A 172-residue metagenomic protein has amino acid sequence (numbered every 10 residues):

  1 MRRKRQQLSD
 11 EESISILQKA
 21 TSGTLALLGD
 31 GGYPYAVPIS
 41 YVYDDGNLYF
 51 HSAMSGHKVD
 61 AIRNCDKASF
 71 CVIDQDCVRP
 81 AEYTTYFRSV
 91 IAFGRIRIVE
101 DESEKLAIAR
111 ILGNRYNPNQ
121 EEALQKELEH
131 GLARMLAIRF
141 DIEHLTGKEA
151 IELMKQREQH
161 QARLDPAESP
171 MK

Functional and structural regions predicted by a protein language model:
M1-T24: Short, basic/aromatic recognition patches
R2-K4, C77-K172: Charged, gly/pro-rich active-site loop segments
D10, S55-G56: Structural motif corresponding to alpha-helix initiation and N-cap regions
I16-L17, A61-I62, L112: A generic structural signal for nonpolar/aromatic side chains embedded in well-ordered alpha-helices
Q18-A20, Y33-P34, Y83, L132-A133: Short solvent-exposed loop/turn micro-motifs enriched in small/polar/acidic residues
A20-M54, I62, F70-C71: Short beta-strand segments
S22, A36-P38, K67, I91-F93 (+1 more regions): Broad gene-expression machinery/nucleic-acid interaction feature
K58-R88: Helix-adjacent hinge/juxtasegments
